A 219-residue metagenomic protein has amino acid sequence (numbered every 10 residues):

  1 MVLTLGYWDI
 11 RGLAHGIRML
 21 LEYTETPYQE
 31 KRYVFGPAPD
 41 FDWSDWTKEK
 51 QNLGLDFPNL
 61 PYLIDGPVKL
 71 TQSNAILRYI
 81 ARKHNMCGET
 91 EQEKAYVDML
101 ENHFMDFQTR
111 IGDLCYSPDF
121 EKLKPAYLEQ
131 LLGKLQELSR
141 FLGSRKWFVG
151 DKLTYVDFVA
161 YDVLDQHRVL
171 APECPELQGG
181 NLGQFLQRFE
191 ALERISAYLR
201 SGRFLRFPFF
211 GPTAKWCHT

Functional and structural regions predicted by a protein language model:
M1-L135, S139, W216-C217: GST-like domain detector, emphasizing the conserved glutathione-binding G-site in the N-terminal thioredoxin-like
V2-T4, E193-T219: C-terminal helix/juxtamembrane-tail motif
W8, Y155, G202: Short, solvent-exposed turn/loop segments enriched in Gly/Ser/Thr/Pro and often Arg
A81, N85, M105, G143 (+3 more regions): Hydrophobic/aromatic-lined pockets within catalytic cores
H84, C115-D119, K146, H167-P172: Short amphipathic alpha-helical interaction patches enriched in hydrophobic/aromatic residues with interspersed Lys/Arg
M86, R140-D151, E193-L199: Surface-exposed helix-capping loop/turn segments at secondary-structure junctions
V97, F148-F189, L199: GST superfamily/GST-like fold recognition
